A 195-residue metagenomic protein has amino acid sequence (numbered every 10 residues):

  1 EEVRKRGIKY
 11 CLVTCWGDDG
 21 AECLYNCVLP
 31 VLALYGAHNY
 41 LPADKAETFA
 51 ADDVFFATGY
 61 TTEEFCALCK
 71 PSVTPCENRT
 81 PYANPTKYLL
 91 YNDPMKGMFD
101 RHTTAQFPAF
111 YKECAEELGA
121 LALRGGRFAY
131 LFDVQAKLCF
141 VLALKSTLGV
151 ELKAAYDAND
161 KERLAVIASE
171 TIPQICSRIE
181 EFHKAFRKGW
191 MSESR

Functional and structural regions predicted by a protein language model:
E1-R195: Substrate-binding groove of N-acetylhexosamine-processing glycoside hydrolases
